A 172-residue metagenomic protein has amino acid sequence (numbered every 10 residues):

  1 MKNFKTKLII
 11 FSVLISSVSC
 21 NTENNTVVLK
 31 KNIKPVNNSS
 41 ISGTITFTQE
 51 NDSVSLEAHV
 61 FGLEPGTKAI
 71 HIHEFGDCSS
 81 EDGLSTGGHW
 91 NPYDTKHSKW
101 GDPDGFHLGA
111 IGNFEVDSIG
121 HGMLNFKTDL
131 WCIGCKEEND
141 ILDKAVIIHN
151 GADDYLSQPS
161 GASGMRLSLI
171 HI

Functional and structural regions predicted by a protein language model:
M1-L8: Bacterial N-terminal signal peptides that target proteins for export
S12-S19: Hydrophobic h-region of N-terminal signal peptides that target proteins for export in Gram-negative bacteria
C20-T67: Start-of-domain signal
I45, H71, W90, G120 (+1 more regions): Divalent metal-coordination and catalytic microenvironments
F61-P65, E74-L124, T128: Extended, polar beta-sheet/loop recognition surfaces of beta-rich domains that mediate binding to diverse ligands
L124-F126, L130-G151: Short, surface-exposed ligand- or partner-binding patches at beta-edge/loop junctions that are enriched in aromatics
C132-I133, G151-S163: Low-complexity, intrinsically disordered Gly/Pro/Thr-rich segments
I170-I172: Conserved small/polar residues in nucleotide/adenosyl-binding loops
